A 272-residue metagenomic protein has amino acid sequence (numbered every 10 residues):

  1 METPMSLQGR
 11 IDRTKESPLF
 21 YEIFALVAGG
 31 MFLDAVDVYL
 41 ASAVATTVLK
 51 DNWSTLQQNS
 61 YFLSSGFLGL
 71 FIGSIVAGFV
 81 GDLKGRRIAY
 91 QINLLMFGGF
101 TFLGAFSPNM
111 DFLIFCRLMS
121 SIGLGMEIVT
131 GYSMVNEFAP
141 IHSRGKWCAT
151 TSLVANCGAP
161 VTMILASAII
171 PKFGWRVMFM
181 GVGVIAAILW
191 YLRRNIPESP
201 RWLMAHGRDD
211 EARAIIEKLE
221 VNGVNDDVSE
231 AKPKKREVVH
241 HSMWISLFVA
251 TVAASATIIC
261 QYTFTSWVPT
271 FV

Functional and structural regions predicted by a protein language model:
M1-A41: Cytosolic juxtamembrane N-terminal segment immediately preceding the first transmembrane helix of multi-pass
M1-T14, N195-S246: Intracellular cytosolic loops and amphipathic helices of Major Facilitator Superfamily
S42, H240-V272: Extracytoplasmic gate region of multi-pass secondary transporters
S42-I72: Extracellular/periplasmic helix-loop-helix junction of adjacent transmembrane segments in MFS-like secondary
W53, G85, F106-F112, P140: Helix-breaking motifs and short loop linkers at transmembrane-helix boundaries and internal kinks in secondary membrane
I88-F102: Structural signature of the two symmetry-related core transmembrane helices
M119-G131: Core transmembrane helices of Major Facilitator Superfamily
S143-P171, M180, I185-L189: Glycine-rich segments within core transmembrane alpha-helices of 12-TM secondary carriers
